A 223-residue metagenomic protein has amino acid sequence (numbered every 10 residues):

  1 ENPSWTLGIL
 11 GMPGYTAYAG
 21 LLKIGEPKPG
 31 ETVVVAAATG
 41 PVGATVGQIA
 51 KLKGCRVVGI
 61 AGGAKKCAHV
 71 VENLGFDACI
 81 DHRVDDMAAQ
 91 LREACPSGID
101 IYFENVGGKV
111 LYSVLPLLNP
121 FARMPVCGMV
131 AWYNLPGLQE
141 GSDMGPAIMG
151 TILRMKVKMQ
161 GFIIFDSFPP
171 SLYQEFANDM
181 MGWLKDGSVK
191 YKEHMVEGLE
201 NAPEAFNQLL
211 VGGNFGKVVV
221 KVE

Functional and structural regions predicted by a protein language model:
E1-E223: Terminal helix/beta-alpha structural elements that buttress the NAD(P)+-binding lobe
